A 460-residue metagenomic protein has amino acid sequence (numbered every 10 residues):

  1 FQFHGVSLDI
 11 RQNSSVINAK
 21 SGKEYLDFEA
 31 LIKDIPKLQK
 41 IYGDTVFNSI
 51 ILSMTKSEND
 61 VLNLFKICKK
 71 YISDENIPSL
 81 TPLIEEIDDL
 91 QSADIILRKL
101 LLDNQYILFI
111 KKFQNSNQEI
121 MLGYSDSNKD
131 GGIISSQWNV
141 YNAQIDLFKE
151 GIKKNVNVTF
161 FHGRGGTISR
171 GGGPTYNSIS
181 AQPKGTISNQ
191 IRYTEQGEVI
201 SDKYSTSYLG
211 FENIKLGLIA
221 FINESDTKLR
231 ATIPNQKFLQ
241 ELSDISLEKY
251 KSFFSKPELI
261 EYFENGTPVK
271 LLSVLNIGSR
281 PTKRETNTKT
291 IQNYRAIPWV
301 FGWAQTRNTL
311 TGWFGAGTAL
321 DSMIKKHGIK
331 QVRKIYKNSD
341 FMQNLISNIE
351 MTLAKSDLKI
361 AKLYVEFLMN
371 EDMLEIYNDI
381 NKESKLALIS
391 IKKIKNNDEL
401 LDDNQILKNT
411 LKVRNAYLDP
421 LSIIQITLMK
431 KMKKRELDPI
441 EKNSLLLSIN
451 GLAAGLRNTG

Functional and structural regions predicted by a protein language model:
F1-F3, L83-S92, L122-G132, G165-G172: Short, conserved secondary-structure transition motifs
F1-Q12, K154-I179: Amphipathic alpha-helical packing elements
F1-T81, E85: Structured, charged N-terminal subsegments at the starts of enzyme catalytic cores and at intra-chain domain/subunit
H4, R11, N18-A19, E29-I35 (+7 more regions): Acidic, glycine-enriched catalytic cores built around paired aspartates
L8, L52-S53, T81-E85, M121-G123 (+4 more regions): Generic beta-strand/beta-sheet core signal
I17-A19, L62-L64, S92-I96, D130-S135 (+2 more regions): Short acidic, glycine/serine/threonine-rich loops at helix termini
E24-Y42, S57-S73, L97-I120, V140-K154 (+3 more regions): Structured alpha-helical segments in the cores of large, soluble enzyme domains
T167-I191, Q196-E198: Acidic/histidine-rich catalytic neighborhood
